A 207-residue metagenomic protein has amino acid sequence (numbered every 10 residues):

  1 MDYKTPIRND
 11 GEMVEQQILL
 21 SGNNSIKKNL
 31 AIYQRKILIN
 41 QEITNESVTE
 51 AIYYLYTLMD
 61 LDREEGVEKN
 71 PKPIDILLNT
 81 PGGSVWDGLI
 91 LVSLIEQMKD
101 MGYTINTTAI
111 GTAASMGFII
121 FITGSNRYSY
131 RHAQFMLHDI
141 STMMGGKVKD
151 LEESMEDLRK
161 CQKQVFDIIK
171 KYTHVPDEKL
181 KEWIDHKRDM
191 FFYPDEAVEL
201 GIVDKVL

Functional and structural regions predicted by a protein language model:
M1-L207: Terminal-region recognition feature
